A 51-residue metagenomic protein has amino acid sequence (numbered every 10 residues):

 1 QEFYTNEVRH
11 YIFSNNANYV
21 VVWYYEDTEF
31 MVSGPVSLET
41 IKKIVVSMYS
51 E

Functional and structural regions predicted by a protein language model:
Q1-N18: Short Gly/Thr-rich strand-loop-strand
T5-V8, Y24-T28: Short, solvent-exposed coil/turn segments at beta-strand boundaries
Y25-E51: Surface-exposed amphipathic alpha-helical segments
